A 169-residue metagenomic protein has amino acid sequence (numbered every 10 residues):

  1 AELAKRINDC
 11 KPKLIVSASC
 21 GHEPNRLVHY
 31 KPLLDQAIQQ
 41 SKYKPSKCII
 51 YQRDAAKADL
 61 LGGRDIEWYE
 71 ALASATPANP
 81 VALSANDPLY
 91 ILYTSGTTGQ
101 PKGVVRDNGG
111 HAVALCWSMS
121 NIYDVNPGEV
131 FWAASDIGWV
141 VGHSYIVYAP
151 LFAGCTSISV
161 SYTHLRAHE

Functional and structural regions predicted by a protein language model:
A1-E70: Structural core segment of the AMP-binding/adenylate-forming
A1-N8, C20-H22, G110, D136 (+1 more regions): ATP-dependent adenylate-forming carboxylate-activation enzymes
R6-C10, A37, Y93, S118-I122 (+1 more regions): Generic, well-ordered alpha-helical scaffold segments in large soluble proteins
A18, Y51, I91, V104-D107 (+3 more regions): Generic beta-strand/beta-sheet core signal
S19-C20, G99-G103, G128-A133, T156-S159: Glycine- and acidic
C48-I50, L61-Y93, Q100, G110-L115 (+1 more regions): Conserved pre-ATP/AMP-binding loop-to-beta segment of ANL
I91-G103, M119, T163, H168: Conserved adenylation A10 loop of the ANL superfamily
A112-V130, G138-R166: Conserved AMP-binding/adenylation subdomain of ANL enzymes
